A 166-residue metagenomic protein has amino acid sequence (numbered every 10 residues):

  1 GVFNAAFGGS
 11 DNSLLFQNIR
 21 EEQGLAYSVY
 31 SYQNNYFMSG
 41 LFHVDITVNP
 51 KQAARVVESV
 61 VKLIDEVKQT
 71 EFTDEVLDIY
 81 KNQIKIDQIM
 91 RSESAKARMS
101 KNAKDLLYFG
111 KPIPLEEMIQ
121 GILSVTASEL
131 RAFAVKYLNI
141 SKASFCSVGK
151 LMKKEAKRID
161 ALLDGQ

Functional and structural regions predicted by a protein language model:
G1, L130, F145: Short, conserved catalytic/metal-binding micro-motifs enriched in Asp/Glu and His
G1-L14, G121: His/Glu-based metal-binding/catalytic segments typifying zinc-dependent metallopeptidases
D11, Q52, E155: Short phosphate-engaging motifs
Q17-V125, I140-G149: M16 family metallopeptidases and their MPP-like homologs
V125-Y137: A short, acidic, amphipathic alpha-helical segment used as a generic capping/interface helix at domain edges
I140-Q166: Proteolytic maturation boundary segments
